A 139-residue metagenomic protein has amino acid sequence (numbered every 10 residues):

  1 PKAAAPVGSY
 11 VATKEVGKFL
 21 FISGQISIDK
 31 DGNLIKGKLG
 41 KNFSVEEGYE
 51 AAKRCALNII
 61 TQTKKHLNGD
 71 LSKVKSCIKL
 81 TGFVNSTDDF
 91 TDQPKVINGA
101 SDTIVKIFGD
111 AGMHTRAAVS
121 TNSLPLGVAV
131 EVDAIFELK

Functional and structural regions predicted by a protein language model:
P1-K139: Short, polar/acidic, helix-capping and beta-turn segments at strand->helix junctions that line the mouths
